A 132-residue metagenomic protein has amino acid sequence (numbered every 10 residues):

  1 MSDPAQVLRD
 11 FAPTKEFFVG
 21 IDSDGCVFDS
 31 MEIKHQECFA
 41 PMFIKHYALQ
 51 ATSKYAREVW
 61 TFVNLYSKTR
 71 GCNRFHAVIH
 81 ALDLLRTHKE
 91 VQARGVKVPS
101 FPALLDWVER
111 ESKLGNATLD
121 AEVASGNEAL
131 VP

Functional and structural regions predicted by a protein language model:
M1-I21: Non-catalytic pre-domain segments flanking phosphatase-related domains
T14, C26-P132: Alpha-helical substrate-recognition element adjacent to the catalytic core
